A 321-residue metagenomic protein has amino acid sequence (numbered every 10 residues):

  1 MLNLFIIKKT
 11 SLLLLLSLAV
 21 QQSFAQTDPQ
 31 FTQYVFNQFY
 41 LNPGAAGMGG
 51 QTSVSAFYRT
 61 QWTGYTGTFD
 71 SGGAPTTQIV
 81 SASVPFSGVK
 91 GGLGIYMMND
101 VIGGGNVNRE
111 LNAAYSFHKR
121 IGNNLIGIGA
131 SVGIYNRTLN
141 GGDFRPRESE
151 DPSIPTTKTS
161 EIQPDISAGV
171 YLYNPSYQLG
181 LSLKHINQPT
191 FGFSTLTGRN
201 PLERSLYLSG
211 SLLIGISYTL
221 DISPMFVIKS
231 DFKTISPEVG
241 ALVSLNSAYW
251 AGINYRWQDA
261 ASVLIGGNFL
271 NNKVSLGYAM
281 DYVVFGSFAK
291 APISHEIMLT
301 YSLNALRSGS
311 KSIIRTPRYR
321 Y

Functional and structural regions predicted by a protein language model:
M1-L12: Bacterial N-terminal signal peptides that target proteins for export
L4-F5, L18, S312: Residue-level marker of intrinsically disordered, low-complexity segments enriched for small/polar residues
I6, Q22-Q26: Extreme N-terminus of proteins, especially the signal/transit-peptide cleavage junction and the first residues
T10-Q21: Bacterial N-terminal signal peptides
Q26-Y321: Subset of outer-membrane beta-barrel
